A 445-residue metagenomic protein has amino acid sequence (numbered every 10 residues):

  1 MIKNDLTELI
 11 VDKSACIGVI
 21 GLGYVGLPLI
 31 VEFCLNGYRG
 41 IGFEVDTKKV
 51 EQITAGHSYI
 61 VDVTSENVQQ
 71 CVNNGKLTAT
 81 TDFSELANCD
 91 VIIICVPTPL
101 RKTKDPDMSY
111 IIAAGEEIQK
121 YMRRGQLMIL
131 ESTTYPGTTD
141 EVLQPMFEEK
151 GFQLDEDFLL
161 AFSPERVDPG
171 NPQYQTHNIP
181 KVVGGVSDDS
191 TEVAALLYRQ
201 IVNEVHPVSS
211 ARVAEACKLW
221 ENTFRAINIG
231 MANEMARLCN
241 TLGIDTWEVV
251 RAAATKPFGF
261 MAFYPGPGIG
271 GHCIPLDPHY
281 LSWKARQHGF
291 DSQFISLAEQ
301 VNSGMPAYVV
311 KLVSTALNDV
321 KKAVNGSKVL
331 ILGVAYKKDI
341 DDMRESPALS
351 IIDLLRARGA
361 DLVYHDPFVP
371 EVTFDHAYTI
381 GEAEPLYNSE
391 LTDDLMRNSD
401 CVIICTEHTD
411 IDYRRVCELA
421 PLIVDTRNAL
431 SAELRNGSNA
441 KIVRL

Functional and structural regions predicted by a protein language model:
M1-L445: Structural/interface elements that position substrates and couple domains in central-metabolism enzymes
